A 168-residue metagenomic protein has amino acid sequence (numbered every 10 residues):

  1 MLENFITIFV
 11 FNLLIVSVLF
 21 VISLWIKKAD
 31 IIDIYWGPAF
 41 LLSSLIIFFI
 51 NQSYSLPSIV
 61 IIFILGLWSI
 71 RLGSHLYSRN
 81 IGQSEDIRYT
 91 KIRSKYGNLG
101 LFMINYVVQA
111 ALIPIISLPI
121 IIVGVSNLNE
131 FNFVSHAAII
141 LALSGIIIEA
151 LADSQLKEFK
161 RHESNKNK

Functional and structural regions predicted by a protein language model:
M1-E3, F20-D30, I47-Y54: Short, hydrophobic transmembrane alpha-helix segments
M1-N12: Hydrophobic transmembrane alpha-helical segments in integral membrane proteins
I8, I32-Y35, P57-F63, F133-I140: Alpha-helical transmembrane segments
I8, S44-F49, I115-I121: Hydrophobic alpha-helical transmembrane segments
N12, A29-S44: Loop-to-helix transition at the N-terminal end of transmembrane alpha-helices
I15-L19, S43, L112-I116, I148-E149: Alpha-helical transmembrane segments of multipass membrane proteins
L41, I50-S53, S58-S69, G73: Non-catalytic terminal and connector segments of soluble metabolic enzymes
F63, L67, L72-V108, P114-K168: Cytosolic-biased juxtamembrane loops and peripheral soluble domains of multi-pass membrane proteins
